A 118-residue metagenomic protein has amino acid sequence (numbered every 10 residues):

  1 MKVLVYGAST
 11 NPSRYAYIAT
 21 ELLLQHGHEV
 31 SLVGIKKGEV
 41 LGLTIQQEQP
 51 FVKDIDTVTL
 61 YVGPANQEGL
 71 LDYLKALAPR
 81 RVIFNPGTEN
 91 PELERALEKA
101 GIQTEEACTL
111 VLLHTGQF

Functional and structural regions predicted by a protein language model:
L4-V5: Conserved beta-strand elements of the Class I
A8-P12: N-terminal beta1-alpha1 ligand-phosphate binding loop
S13, T20-L41: NAD(P)-binding Rossmann-fold cofactor-contacting core
L24, E98-K99: Anion (oxyanion) recognition and catalysis
L32, F84, T104-A107: General beta-strand structural signal in soluble alpha/beta enzymes
E39-D72: Glycine-rich, highly charged phosphate/nucleotide-binding loops
K75-L97: ADP-ribose/adenylate-binding Rossmann-like module
Q103-F118: Active-site capping/gating segments
